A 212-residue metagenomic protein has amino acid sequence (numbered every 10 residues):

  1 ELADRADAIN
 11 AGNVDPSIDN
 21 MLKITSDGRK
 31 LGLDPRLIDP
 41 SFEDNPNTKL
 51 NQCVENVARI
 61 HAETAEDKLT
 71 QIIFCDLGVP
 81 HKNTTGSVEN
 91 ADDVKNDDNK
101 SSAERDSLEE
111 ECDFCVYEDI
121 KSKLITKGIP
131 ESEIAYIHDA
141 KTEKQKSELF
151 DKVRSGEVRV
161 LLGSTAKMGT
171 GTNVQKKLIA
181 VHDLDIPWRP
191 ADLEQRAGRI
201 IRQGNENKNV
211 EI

Functional and structural regions predicted by a protein language model:
E1-N45, K49, N56-A62, K68: Inter-lobe connector of SF1/SF2 helicase motors
L31-I38, D76-P80, K141-T142, K167-G169 (+2 more regions): Short, solvent-exposed loop/turn segments at secondary-structure junctions
E66-K68, E157-V158: Short, high-confidence coil segments that cap the C-terminus of an alpha-helix and link into the following beta-strand
L69-L77: Conserved RecA-like ASCE P-loop NTPase motor core of nucleic-acid helicases/translocases
L77-H138: Conserved helicase motor "Helicase C" RecA-like lobe of SF1/SF2 P-loop NTPases
E118-I125, P130-T165: Conserved helicase ATPase core of P-loop NTP-dependent helicases/translocases
T172-I186, V210-I212: A short beta-strand element within the Helicase C-terminal
I200-I212: Conserved segment of the helicase C-terminal RecA-like domain
